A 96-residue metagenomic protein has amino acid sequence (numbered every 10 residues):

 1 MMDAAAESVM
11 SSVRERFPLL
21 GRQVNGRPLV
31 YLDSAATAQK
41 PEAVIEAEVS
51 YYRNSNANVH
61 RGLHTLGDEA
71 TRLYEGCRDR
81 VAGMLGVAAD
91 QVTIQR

Functional and structural regions predicted by a protein language model:
M1-R96: Pyridoxal 5′-phosphate
